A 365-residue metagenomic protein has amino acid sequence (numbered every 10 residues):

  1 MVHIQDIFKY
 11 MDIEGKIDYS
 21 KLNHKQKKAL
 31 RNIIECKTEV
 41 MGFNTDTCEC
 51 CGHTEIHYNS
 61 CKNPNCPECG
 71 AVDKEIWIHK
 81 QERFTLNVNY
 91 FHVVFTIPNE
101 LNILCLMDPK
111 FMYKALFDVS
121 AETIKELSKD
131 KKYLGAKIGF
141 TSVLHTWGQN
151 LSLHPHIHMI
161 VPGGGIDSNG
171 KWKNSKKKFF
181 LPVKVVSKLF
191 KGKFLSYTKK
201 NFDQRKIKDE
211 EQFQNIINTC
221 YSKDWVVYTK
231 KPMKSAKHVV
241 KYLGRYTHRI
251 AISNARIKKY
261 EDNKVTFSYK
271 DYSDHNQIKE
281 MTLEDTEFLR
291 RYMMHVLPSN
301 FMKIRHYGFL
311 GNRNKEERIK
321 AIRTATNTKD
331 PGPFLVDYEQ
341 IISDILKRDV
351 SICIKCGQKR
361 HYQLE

Functional and structural regions predicted by a protein language model:
M1-E365: Beta->alpha loop/short-helix hinge microenvironment recognizer with preference for catalytic Tyr/His contexts
